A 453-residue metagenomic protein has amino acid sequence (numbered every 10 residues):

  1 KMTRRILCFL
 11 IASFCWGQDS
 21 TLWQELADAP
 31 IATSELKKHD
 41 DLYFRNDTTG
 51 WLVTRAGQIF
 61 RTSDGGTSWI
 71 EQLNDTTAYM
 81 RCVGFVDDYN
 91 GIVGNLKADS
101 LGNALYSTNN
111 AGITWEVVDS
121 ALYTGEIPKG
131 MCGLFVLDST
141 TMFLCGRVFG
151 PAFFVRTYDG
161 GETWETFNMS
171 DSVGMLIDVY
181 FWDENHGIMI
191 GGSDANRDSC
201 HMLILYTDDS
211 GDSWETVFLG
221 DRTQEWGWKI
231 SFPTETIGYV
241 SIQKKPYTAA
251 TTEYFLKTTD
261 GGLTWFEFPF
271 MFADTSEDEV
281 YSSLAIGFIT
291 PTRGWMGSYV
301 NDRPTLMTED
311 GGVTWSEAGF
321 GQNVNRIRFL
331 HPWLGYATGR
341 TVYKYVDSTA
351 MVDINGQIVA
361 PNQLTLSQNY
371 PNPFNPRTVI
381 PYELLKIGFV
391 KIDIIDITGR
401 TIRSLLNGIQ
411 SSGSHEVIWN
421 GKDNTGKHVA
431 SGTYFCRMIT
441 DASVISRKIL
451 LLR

Functional and structural regions predicted by a protein language model:
Q18-I31, G57-L73, A104-L122, V155-N168 (+4 more regions): Asp-box/BNR beta-propeller loop motif
K37-D41, Y79-G84, P128-L134, G174-Y180 (+3 more regions): Repeated scaffold domains used in trafficking and secretory/extracellular systems, primarily beta-propellers
T49-L52, Y89-V93, T140-L144, N185-M189 (+3 more regions): Entry beta-strands of beta-propeller and related beta-repeat scaffolds
K97-L101, V148-P151, S193-D198, K244-A249 (+2 more regions): Short glycine/acidic-enriched loop and turn motifs that connect beta-strands
N325-M351: Blade-level signature of beta-propeller repeat domains, shared across WD40, Kelch, NHL, RCC1 and BNR/Asp-box propellers
D353-Y370, F374-I395, S404-G408, E416-W419 (+1 more regions): Glycine-centered coil/turn sites that cap beta-strands in beta-rich domains
I395-I402, Y434: Short, glycine-anchored, charge-dense loop/turn motifs used at functional sites
K427, S431-R453: C-terminal tail/sorting-segment detector
